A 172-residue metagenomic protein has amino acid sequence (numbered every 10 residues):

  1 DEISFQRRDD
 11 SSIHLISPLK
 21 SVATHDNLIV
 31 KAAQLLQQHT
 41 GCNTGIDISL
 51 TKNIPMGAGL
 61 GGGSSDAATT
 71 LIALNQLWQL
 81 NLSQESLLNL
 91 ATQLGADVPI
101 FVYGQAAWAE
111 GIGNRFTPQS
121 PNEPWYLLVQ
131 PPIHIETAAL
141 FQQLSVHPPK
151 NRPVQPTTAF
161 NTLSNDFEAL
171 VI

Functional and structural regions predicted by a protein language model:
D1-N43, Q142, T157, N165: N-terminal beta-alpha supersecondary unit
L15, I48-L50, A109: Generic preference for hydrophobic
Q38-S49, A73-L94: Phosphate-handling active-site elements
I46-G59: Short pre-catalytic strand/loop immediately N-terminal to key active-site residues, enriched for Gly-Thr
A58-Q84, I100: DPxDG-like acidic metal-binding loop motif
L80-I172: ATP-dependent small-molecule kinase catalytic core of the GHMP/sugar-kinase superfamily and closely related
